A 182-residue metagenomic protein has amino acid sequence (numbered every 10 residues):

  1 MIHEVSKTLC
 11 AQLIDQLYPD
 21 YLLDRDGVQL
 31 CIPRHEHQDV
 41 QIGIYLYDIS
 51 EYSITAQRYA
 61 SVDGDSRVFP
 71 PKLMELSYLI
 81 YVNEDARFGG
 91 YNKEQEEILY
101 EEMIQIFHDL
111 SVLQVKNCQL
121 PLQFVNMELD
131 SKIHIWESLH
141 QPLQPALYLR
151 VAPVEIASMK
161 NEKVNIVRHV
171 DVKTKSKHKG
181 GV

Functional and structural regions predicted by a protein language model:
M1-A60: Small/polar-rich, solvent-exposed N-terminal microdomains that initiate assembly or binding
I2, S6, P71, N92-Y100: Short, charged, low-complexity patches
T8, Q12, Q16, A152-V154 (+1 more regions): A short, solvent-exposed, low-complexity linear motif enriched for acidic/polar residues with Pro/Gly/Ser/Thr
R58-D63, G90-E101, C118-Q119: "Short basic amphipathic alpha-helical interaction patches in structured regions
Y59-G64, E94-Q95, N161-K173: Short intrinsically disordered coil segments
R67-P71, Q105, N165-V182: Short, cationic low-complexity segments
P70-D85, E101, L143-P153: Oligomerization/assembly interface segments of phage tail-like spikes and tubes
I98, I104-I156: Acidic-leaning, charged glycine-interspersed low-complexity segments
